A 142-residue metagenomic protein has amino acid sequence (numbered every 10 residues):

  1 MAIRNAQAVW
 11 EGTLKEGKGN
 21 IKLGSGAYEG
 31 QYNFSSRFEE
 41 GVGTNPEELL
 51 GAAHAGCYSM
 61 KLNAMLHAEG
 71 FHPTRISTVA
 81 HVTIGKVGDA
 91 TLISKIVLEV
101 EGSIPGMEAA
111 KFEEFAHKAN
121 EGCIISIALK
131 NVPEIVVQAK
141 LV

Functional and structural regions predicted by a protein language model:
M1-A52, S59-V142: Extended beta-strand/beta-hairpin segments
